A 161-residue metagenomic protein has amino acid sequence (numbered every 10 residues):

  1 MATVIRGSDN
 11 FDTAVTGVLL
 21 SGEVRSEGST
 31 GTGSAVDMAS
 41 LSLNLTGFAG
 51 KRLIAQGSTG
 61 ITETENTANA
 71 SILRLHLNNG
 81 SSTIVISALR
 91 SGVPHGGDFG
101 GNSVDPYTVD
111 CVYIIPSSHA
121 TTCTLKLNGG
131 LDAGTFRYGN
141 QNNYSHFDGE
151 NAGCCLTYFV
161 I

Functional and structural regions predicted by a protein language model:
M1-S34: Glycine-rich, low-complexity segments
E23-A35, T46-I161: Terminal beta-strand-rich extracellular "head" domains that mediate receptor/glycan or other ligand binding
L41-L43: Extended, low-complexity regulatory regions
